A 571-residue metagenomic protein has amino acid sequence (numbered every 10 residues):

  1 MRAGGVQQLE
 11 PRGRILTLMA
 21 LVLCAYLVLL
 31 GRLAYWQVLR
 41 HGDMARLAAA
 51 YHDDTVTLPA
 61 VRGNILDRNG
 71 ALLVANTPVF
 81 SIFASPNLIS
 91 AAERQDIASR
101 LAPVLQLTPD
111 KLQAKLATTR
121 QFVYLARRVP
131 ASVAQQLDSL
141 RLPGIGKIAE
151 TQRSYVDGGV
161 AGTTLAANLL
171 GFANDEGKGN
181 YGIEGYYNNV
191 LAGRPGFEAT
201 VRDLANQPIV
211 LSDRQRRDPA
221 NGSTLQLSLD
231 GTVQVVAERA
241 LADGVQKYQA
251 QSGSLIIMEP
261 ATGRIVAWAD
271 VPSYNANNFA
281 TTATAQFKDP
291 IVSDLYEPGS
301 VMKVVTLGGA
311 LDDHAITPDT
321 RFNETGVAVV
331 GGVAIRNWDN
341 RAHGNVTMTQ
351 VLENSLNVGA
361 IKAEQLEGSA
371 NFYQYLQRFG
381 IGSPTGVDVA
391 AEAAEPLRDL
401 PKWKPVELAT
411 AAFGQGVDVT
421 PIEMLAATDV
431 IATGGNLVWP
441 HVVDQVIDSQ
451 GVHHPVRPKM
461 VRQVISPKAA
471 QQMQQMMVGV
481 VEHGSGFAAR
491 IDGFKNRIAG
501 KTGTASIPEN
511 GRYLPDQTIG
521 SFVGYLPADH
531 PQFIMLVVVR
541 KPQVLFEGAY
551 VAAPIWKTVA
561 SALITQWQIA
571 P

Functional and structural regions predicted by a protein language model:
R2, L9-D43: Hydrophobic alpha-helical transmembrane signal-anchor segments
R2, V74, R202-R216, A220 (+6 more regions): Beta-lactam-recognizing serine transpeptidase/beta-lactamase-like catalytic domain environment
L39, A84, D96-P103, K115-G222 (+2 more regions): Small/polar-residue-rich segments within soluble enzyme cores
D53-P78: Short extracytoplasmic
T57-V61, P195, Q249-S252: Short, small/polar residue-rich loop motifs at catalytic or cofactor-binding pockets
A60, N76-S81, S85, A173-N174 (+1 more regions): Short beta->alpha transition motifs characteristic of CBS
S81-I97, S273-K288: A short, polar/charged loop-to-alpha-helix boundary motif
I209-G253: Conserved, well-ordered alpha-helix/loop/beta-strand core segments that scaffold catalytic motifs
